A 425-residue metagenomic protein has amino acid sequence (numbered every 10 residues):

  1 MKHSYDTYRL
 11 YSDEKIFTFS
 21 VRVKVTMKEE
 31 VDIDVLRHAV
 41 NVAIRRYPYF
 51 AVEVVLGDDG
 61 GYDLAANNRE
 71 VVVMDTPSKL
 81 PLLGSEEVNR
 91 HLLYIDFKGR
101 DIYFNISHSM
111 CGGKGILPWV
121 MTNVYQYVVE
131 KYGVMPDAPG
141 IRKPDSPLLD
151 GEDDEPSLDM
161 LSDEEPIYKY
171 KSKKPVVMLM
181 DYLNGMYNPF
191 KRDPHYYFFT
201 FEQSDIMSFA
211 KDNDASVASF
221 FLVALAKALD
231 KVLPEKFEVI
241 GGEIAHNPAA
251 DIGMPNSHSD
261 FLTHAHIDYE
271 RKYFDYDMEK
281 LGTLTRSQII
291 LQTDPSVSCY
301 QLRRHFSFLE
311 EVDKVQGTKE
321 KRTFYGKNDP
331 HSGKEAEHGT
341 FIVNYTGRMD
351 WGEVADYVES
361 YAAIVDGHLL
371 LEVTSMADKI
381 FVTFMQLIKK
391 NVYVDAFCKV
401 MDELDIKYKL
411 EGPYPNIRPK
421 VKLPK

Functional and structural regions predicted by a protein language model:
M1-D6, K98, M110-P118, T122-S208 (+1 more regions): Non-catalytic, low-complexity flexible loops and terminal extensions
M1-G60, N67-Y94, K231-K425: Acyl-thioester-dependent acyl-group transfer interface
K28-Y47, N105-M121, H195-P234, V343 (+2 more regions): Acyl activation and transfer enzymes in specialized metabolism, enriched for ANL adenylate-forming modules
E30, R142, S146-G151, A215 (+2 more regions): A generic "functional-site adjacency" signal
D63-A65, K143-P144: Conserved catalytic core of two-metal-ion nucleotidyltransferases
F97-G99, D212, E337-H338: Short, well-ordered loop/turn elements at secondary-structure boundaries
G99-M110, H266-E270: Short acidic, glycine/Ser/Thr-rich loop/turn "cap" segments at secondary-structure junctions
I102, V217-A218, V239-I240: Alpha-helical scaffolds flanking conserved acidic
